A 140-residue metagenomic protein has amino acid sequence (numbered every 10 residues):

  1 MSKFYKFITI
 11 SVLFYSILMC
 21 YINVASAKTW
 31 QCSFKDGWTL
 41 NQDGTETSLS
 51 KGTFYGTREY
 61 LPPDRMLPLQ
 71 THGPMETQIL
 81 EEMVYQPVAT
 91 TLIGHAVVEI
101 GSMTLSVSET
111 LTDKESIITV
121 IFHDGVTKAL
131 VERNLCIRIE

Functional and structural regions predicted by a protein language model:
M1-K6: Positively charged n-region of N-terminal signal peptides that target proteins for export
F7-S16: Sec-dependent N-terminal signal peptides
A25-A27: Boundary at the C-terminal end of the N-terminal hydrophobic targeting segment
Q31-Q70, G101-E109: Short, solvent-exposed loop/hinge segments that bridge or flank secondary-structure elements
D64-S106: Contiguous, well-ordered beta-strand patches that form the walls/edges of small beta-barrel/beta-sandwich domains
D113-D124: Low-complexity, intrinsically disordered Gly/Pro/Thr-rich segments
H123-E140: Edge beta-strand at a domain terminus
